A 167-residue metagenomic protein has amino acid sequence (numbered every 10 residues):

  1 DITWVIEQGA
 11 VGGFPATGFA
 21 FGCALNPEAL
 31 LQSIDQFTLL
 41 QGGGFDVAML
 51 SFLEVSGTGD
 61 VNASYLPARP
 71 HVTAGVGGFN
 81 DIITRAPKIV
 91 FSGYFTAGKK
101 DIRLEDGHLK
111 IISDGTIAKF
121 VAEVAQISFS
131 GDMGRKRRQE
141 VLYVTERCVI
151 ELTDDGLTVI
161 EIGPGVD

Functional and structural regions predicted by a protein language model:
D1-I2, F14: Conserved small-residue-rich
T3-G9, S92-G93: Short internal beta-strands
G12-D167: Conserved phosphate- and dinucleotide-binding cores of soluble alpha/beta proteins, encompassing both enzyme active
